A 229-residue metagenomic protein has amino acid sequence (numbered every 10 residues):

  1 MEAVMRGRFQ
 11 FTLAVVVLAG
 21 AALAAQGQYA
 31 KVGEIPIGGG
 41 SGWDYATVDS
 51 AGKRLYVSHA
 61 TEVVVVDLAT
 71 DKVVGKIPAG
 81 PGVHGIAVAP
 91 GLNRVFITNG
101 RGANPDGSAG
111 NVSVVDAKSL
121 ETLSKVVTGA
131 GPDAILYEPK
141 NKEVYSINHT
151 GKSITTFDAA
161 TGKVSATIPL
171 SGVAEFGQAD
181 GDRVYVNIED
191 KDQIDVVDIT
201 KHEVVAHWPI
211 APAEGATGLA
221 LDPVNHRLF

Functional and structural regions predicted by a protein language model:
M1-G7: N-terminal secretory signal peptides that target proteins for export/translocation
G7-F11, G27: Positively charged, low-complexity intrinsically disordered regions
Q10-A22: Bacterial N-terminal signal peptides
A21-F229: Predominantly soluble domains enriched in secretory-pathway, periplasmic, or organellar proteins
